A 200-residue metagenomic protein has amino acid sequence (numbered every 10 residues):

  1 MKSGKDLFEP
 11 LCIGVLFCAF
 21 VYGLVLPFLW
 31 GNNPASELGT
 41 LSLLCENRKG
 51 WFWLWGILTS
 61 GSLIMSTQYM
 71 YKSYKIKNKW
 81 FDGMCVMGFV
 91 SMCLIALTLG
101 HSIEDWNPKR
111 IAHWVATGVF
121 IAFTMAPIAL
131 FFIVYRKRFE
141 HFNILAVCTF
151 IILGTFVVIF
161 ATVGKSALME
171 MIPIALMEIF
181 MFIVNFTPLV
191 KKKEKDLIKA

Functional and structural regions predicted by a protein language model:
K2-F17: Alpha-helical transmembrane segments and their helix-start/interface "positive-inside/aromatic belt" motifs in integral
K2-K5, Y69-D82, I133-N143, V190-E194: Membrane-interface helix-boundary motifs at transmembrane edges
L16-P34: Alpha-helical transmembrane segments of multi-pass membrane proteins
F28-G31, Y71-K72, L97-W106, I133-Y135 (+1 more regions): Juxtamembrane "helix-exit" motif on the non-cytosolic side of transmembrane helices
N32-N47, I103-R110: Membrane-interface interhelical loops and short amphipathic "cap" helices that link adjacent transmembrane segments
L43-I64: Interfacial helix-start motif at the membrane-water boundary
C85-F142: Membrane-proximal helix-loop-helix units in multi-pass membrane proteins
F132-A200: Terminal transmembrane helical module of multi-pass membrane proteins
